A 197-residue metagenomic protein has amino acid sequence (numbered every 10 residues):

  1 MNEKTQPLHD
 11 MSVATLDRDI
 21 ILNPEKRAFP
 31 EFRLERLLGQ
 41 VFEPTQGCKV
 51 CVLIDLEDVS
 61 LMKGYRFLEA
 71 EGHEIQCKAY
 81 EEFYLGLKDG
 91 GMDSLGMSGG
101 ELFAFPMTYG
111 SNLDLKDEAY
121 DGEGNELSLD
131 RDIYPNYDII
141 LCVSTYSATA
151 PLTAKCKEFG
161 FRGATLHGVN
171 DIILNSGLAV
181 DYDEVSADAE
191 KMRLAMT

Functional and structural regions predicted by a protein language model:
N2-T197: Active-site bordering "gate/hinge" segments that shape substrate access to catalytic or cofactor-binding pockets
